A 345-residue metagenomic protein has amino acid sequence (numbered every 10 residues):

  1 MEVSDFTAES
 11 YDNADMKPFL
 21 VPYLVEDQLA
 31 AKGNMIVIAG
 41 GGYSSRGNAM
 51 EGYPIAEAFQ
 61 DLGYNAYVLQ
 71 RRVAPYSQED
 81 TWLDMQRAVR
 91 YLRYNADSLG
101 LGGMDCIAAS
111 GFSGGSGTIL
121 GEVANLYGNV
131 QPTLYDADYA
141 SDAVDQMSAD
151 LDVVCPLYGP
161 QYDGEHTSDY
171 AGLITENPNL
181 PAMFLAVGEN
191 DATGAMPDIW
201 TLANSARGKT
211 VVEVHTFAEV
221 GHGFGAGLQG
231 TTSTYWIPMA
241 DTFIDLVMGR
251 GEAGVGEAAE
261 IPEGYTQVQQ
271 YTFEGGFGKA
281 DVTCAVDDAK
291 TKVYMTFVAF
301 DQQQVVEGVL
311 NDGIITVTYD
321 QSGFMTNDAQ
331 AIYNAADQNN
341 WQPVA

Functional and structural regions predicted by a protein language model:
M1-L29, Q78: N-terminal cap/lid segment of alpha/beta-hydrolase-fold proteins
A31-G41: Short beta-strand element of the alpha/beta-hydrolase
G47-A49, L69-G103, Q229-S233: Catalytic nucleophile-loop/oxyanion-hole region of alpha/beta-hydrolase and closely related hydrolase-like folds
R87-P178: Primarily recognizes the serine-hydrolase "nucleophile elbow" in alpha/beta-hydrolase and SGNH/GDSL folds
H166, A192-D198: Conserved alpha/beta-hydrolase "acid-adjacent" motif
F184-V187: Short beta-strand/loop motif that positions the catalytic acidic residue of the alpha/beta-hydrolase fold
W200-A203, R207-A259: C-terminal catalytic histidine-bearing segment of alpha/beta-hydrolase fold enzymes
P262, V268-V344: Surface-exposed, glycine/proline- and aromatic-rich loop segments on solvent-exposed faces across compartments
